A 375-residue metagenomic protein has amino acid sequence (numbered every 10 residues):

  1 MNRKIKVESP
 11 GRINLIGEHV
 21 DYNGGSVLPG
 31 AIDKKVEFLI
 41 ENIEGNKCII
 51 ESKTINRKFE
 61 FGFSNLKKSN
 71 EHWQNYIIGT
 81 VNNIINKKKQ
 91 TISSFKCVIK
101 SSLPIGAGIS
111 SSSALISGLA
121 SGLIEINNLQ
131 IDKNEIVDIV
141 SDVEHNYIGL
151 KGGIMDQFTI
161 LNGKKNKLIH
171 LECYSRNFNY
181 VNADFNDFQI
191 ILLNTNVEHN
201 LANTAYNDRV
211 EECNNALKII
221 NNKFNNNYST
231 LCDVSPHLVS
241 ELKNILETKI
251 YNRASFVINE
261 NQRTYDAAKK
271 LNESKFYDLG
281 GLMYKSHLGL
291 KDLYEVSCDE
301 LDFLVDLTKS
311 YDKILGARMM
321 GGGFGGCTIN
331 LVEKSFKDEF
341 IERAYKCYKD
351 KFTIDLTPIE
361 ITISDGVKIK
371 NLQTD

Functional and structural regions predicted by a protein language model:
M1-R12, I16, E37-H72, K167-G316 (+1 more regions): C-terminal nucleotide
M1-S26, N70-D184, K337, E360: Gly/Ser-rich oxyanion-binding loop with an adjacent helix/lid that shapes the negatively charged ligand pocket
G24-A31, R209-V210: Short Gly/aromatic-enriched secondary-structure transition segments
F95-I99, L301, A317: A short glycine-rich, hydrophobically flanked beta-strand micro-motif that places a catalytic Asp/Glu for divalent metal
C97-I99, L193-T195, T328: A structural signal for short, well-ordered beta-strand segments
S113-A114, C327-L331: FabD-like malonyl-/acyl-CoA
G325-G326, S335: Active-site beta-strand/loop microenvironment that shapes enzyme catalytic pockets
